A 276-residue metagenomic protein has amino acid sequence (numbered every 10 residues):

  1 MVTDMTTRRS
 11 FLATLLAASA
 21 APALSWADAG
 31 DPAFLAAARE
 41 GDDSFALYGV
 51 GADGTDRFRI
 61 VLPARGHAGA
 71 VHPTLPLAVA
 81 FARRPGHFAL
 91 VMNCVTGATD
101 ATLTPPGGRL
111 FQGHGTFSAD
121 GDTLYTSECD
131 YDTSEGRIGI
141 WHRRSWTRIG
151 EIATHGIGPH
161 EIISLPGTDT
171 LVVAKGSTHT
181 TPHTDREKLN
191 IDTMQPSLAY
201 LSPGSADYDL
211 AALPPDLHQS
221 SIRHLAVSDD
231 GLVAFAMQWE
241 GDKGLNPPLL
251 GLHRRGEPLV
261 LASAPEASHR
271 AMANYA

Functional and structural regions predicted by a protein language model:
M1-D28: N-terminal export signals
T55-I60, D100-P105, T147-I152, Y208-P214 (+1 more regions): A short beta-strand motif characteristic of beta-propeller blades
L62-V71, L75-F117: Blade-loop segments of beta-propeller domains
A64-V71, L110-H114, I157-I163, S220-H224 (+1 more regions): Repeated scaffold domains used in trafficking and secretory/extracellular systems, primarily beta-propellers
P73-T74, A119-D120, P166-G167, S228-D229: Residue-level detector of Asp-centered blade-edge/turn motifs that repeat once per structural unit in beta-propeller
G108-G113, S127-L165: Asp-box/WD-like beta-propeller blade repeats and closely related beta-sheet repeat scaffolds
S127-D130, V173-T193, F235-P247: Short, conserved, GDST-rich strand-edge loop motifs in beta-rich repeat architectures
I138-H142, I191-P203, P247-G256: Beta-propeller blade signature
